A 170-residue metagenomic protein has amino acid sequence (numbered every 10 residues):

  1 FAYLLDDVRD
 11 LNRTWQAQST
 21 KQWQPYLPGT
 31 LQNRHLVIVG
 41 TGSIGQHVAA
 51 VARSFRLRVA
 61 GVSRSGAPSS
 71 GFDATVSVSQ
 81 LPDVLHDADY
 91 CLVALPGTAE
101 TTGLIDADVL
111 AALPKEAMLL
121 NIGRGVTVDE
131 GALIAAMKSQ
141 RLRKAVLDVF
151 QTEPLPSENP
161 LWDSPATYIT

Functional and structural regions predicted by a protein language model:
F1-H35, A50: Phosphate-binding beta-alpha-beta segment of Rossmann-like dinucleotide-binding domains, i.e., the NAD(P)
H35, L57-R58: Residues at the starts of beta-strands that form the adenosine-phosphate
T41-G42: Glycine-rich Rossmann-fold phosphate-binding loop(s) that bind the pyrophosphate of adenine dinucleotide cofactors
G45-Q46: N-terminal Rossmann-fold NAD(P) dinucleotide-binding loop
A49, R53, M137-K138: Gly/Ala-rich phosphate-binding loop of Rossmann-like dinucleotide-binding domains, activating on the conserved
S63: Conserved acidic E/D residue at the C-terminus of a beta-strand in Rossmann-like folds
G66-P160: Rossmann-like adenosine-cofactor binding region
P160-T170: Short FAD-binding loop at a beta-strand-to-alpha-helix junction that anchors the flavin cofactor in diverse
